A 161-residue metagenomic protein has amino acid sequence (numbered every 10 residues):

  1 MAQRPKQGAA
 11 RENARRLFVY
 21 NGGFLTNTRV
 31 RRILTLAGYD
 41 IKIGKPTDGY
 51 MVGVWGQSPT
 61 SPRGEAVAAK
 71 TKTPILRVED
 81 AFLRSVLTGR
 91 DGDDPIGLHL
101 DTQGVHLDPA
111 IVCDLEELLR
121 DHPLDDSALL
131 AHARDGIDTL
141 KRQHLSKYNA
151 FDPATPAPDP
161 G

Functional and structural regions predicted by a protein language model:
M1-G161: Catalytic-core helical/loop segments in enzymes performing group transfer/polymerization on anionic/lipid-linked
